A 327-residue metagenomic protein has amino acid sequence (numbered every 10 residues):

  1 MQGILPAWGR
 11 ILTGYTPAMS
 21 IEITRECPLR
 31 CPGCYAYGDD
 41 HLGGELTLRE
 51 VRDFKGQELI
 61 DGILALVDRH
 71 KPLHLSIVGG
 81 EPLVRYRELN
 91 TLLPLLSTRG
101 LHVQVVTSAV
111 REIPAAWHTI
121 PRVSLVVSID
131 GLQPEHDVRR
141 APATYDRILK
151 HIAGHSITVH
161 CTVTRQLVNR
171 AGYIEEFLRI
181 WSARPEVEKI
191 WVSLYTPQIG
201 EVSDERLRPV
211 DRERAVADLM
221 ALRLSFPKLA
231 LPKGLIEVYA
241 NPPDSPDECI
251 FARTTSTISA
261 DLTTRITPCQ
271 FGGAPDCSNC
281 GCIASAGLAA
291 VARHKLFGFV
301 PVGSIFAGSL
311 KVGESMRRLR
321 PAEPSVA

Functional and structural regions predicted by a protein language model:
M1-A116: Conserved alpha-helical substructure of the radical SAM core
E26-P28, P82, V110-R111, D130-Q133 (+6 more regions): Short, solvent-exposed loop/turn segments at secondary-structure junctions
R30, K71-P72, P121, P185-V187: Short loop/turn motifs at secondary-structure junctions
L46-T47, R99, R122-A252, S256: Radical SAM enzyme [4Fe-4S]-AdoMet core and its adjacent flexible, acidic and glycine-rich loops/tails across
E58-V78, G303-A327: Short Fe-S-cluster ligation motifs
V67, W117-H118, S182-P185, G272: Structural motif
Q198-M316, A327: Accessory C-terminal segments flanking Radical SAM cores
